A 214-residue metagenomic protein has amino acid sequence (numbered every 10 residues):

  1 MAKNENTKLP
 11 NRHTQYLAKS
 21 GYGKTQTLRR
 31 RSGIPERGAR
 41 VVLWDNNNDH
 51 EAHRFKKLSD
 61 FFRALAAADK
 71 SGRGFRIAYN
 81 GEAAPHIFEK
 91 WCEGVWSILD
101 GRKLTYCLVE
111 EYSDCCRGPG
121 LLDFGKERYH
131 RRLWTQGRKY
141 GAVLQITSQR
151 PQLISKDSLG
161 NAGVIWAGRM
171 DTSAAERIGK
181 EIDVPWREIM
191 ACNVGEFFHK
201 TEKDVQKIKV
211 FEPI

Functional and structural regions predicted by a protein language model:
A2-A18, T27, G33, A39 (+3 more regions): P-loop NTPase motor core of the ASCE superfamily
N11, G38, G72-G74, R102-L104 (+1 more regions): A general structural motif
T14-S32, A83-V184: Conserved P-loop NTPase motor cores
L17, Y22-R63: Walker A/P-loop NTP-binding active-site region of P-loop NTPases, recognizing the glycine-rich GxxxxGKT/S
D45, K103-E110, I189-V194: A generic structural motif
K57-D69, I154, V184-R187: Intrinsically disordered, low-complexity boundary segments flanking structured domains
F61-L65, L121-G125, V205-P213: Short, charged low-complexity intrinsically disordered segments located at boundaries of structured domains
L65-I87: Conserved P-loop NTPase mechanochemical-coupling segment
